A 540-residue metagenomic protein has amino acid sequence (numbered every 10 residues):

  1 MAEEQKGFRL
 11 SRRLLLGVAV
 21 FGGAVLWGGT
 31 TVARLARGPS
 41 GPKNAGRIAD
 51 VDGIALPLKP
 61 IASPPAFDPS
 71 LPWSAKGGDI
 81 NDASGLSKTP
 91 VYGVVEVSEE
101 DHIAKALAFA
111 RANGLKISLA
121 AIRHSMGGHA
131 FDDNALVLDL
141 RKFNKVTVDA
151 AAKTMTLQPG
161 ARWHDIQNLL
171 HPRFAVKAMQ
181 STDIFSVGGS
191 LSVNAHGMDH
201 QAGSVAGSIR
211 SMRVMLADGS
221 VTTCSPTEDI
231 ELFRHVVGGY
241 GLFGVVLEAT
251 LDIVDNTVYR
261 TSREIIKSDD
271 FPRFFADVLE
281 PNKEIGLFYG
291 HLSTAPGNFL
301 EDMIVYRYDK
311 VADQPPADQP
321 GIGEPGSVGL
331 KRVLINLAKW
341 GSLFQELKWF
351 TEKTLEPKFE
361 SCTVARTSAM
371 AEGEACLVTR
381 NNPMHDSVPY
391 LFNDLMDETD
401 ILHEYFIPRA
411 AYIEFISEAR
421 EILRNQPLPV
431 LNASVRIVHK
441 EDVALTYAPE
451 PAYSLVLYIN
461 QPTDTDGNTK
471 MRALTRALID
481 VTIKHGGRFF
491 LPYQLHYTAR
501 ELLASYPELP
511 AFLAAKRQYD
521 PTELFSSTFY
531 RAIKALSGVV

Functional and structural regions predicted by a protein language model:
A2-V540: Noncatalytic alpha-helical scaffold of FAD-dependent oxidoreductases
